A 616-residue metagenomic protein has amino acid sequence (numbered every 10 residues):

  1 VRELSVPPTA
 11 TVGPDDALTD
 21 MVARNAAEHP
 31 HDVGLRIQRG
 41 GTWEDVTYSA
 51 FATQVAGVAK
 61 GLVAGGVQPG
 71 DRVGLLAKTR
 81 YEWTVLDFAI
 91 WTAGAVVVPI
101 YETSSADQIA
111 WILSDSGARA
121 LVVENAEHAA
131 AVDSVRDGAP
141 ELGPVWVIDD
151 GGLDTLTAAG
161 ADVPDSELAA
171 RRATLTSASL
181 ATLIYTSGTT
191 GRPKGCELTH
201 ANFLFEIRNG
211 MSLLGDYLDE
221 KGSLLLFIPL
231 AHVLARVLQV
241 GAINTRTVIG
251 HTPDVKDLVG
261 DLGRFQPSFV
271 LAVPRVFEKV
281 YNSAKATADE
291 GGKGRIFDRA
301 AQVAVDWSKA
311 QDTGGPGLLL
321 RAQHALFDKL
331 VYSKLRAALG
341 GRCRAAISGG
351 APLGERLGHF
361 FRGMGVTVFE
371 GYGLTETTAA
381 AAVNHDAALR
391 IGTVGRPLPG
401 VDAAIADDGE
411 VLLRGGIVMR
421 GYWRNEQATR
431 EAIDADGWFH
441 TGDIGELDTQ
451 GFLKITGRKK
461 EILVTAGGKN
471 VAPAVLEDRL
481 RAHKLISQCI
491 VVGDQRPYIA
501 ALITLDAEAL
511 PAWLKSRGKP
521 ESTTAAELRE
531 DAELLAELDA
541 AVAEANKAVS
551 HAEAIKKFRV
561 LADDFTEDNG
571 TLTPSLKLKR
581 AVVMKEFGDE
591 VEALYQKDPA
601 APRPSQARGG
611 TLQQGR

Functional and structural regions predicted by a protein language model:
P14, L35-F88, S105-A110, G160 (+1 more regions): Conserved AMP-binding/adenylate-forming core of the ANL superfamily
P30-V33, V147, A161-Y185, R192 (+1 more regions): Conserved pre-ATP/AMP-binding loop-to-beta segment of ANL
D45-S49, A181-I207: Conserved AMP-binding A3 loop
A52-G57, S177, C196-Y217, S333: Conserved structural elements of the adenylate-forming
A64-G65, T92-A159, E537, E544: Structural core segment of the AMP-binding/adenylate-forming
E127-S177, A284-K334: ANL superfamily adenylate-forming
L204-L226, L230-Y332, R342: Conserved AMP-binding/adenylation subdomain of ANL enzymes
P397-T465, A482: Conserved ATP-binding/catalytic segment of the ANL
